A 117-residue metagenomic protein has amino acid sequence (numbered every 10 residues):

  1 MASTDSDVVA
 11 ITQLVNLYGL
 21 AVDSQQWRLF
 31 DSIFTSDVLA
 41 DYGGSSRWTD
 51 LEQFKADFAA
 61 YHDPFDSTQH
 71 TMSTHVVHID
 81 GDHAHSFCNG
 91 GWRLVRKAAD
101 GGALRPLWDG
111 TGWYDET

Functional and structural regions predicted by a protein language model:
M1-S36, W48: Short, low-complexity N-terminal intrinsically disordered segments enriched in polar/charged residues
D7, Q25-W27, H62-F65, L104-P106: Intrinsically disordered, low-complexity segments enriched in polar/charged residues with Gly/Pro, especially when
A10, Q69, G110: Soluble or luminal CAZymes and related metallo-dependent hydrolases
Q13, M72, W113: Short, conserved clusters of charged catalytic residues that mark active-site and nucleotide-handling motifs
G19, K55-F58, D115: Short, well-ordered alpha-helical packing segments
L20-A21, D41, G101, T111: Intrinsically disordered, low-complexity regions enriched in Ser/Pro/Gly/Gln/His and often acidic
W27-K97: A solvent-exposed, acidic/Ser-Thr-rich amphipathic alpha-helical stretch
H83-T117: Exposed beta-sheet edge and beta->alpha loop/turn motif
